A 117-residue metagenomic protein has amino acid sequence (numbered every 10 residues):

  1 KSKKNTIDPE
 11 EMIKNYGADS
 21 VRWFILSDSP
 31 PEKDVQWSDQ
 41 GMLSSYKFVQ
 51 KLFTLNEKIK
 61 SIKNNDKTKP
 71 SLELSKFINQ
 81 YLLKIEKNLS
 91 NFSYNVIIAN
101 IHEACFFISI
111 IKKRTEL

Functional and structural regions predicted by a protein language model:
K1-L117: Long, charged, mostly alpha-helical binding arms that flank functional sites
